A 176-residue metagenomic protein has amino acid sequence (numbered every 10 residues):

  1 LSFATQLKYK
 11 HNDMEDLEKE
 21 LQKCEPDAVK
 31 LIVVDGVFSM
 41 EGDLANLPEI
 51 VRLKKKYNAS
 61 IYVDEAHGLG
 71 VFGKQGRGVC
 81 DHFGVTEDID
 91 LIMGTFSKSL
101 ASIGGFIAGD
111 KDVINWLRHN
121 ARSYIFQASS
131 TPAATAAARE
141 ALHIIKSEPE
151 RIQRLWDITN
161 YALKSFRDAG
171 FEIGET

Functional and structural regions predicted by a protein language model:
L1-S2, E15: Substrate-binding/gating loop at the entrance of the active-site cleft, primarily in PLP-dependent aminotransferase-like
S2, K56-Y57, A169: Helix C-cap/helix->beta junction micro-motif
L7-V63: Active-site phosphate-binding strand-loop segment of PLP-dependent enzymes
Y9, K30, M93, Q127-A128 (+1 more regions): Short beta-strand
M40, L69-G70: Catalytic P-loop NTPase motifs of RecA-like helicase/translocase cores
Q75, D81-W116: Active-site PLP attachment segment
I103, A121-S130: A short glycine-threonine-serine/GTX helix/turn-capping micro-motif
R139-T176: Conserved PLP-dependent catalytic core of the aminotransferase class-I/II
